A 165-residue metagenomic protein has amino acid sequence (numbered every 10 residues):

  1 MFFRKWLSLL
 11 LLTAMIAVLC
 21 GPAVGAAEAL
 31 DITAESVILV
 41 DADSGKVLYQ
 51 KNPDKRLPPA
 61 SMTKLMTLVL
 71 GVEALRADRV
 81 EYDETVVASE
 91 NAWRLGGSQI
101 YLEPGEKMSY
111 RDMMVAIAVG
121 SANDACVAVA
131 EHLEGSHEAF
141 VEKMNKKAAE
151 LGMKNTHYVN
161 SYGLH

Functional and structural regions predicted by a protein language model:
M1-L10: Bacterial N-terminal signal peptides that target proteins for export
L10-V18: Bacterial N-terminal signal peptides
G25-H165: Active-site-adjacent loops and short helices of periplasmic peptidoglycan-processing enzymes
